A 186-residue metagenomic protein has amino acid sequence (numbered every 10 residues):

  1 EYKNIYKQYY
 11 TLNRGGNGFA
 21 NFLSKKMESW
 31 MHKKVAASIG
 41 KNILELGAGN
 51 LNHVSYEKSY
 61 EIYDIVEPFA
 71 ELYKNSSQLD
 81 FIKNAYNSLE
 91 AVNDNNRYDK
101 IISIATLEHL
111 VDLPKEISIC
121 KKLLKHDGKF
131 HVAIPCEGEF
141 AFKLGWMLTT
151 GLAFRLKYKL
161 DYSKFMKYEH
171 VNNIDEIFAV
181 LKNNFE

Functional and structural regions predicted by a protein language model:
E1-A37: Conserved class I S-adenosyl-L-methionine
Q8-F22, E90, V111-K125, K129-E186: S-adenosyl-L-methionine-dependent methyltransferase catalytic module, highlighting the catalytic core
W30-F142: Conserved SAM-binding loop
